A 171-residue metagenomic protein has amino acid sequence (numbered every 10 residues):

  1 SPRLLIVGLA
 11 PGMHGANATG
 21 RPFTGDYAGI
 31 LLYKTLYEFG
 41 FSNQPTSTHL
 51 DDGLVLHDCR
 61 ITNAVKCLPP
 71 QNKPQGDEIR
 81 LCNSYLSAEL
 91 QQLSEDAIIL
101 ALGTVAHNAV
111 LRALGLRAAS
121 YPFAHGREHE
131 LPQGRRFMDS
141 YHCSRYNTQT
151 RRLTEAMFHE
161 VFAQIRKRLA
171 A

Functional and structural regions predicted by a protein language model:
S1-A171: A polyanion-binding, active-site-adjacent surface
